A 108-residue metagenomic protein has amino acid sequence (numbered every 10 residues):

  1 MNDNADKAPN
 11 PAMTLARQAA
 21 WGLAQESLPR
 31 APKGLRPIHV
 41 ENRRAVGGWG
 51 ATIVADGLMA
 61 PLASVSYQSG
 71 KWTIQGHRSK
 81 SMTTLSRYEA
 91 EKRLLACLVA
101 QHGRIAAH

Functional and structural regions predicted by a protein language model:
N2-G57: Negatively charged, low-complexity tracts enriched in Asp/Glu with abundant Ser/Thr
P11, I38-V40, L62-A63, Y67 (+1 more regions): Alpha-helical interaction segments
A12, G50, K71, S81-M82: A detector of low-complexity, intrinsically disordered, Ser/Thr/Gly/Pro/Ala-rich segments
G47, A63-Y67, R87: A generic structural signal for ordered secondary structure
A60-R78: Short aromatic-glycine-(Arg/Gly/Cys) micro-motifs in beta-strand/loop hairpins
Q75-E89: A short, exposed loop/beta-hairpin motif centered on an aromatic-Gly-Thr core
L85-H102: A short, charged, amphipathic alpha-helix used as a generic interaction element across diverse proteins
G103-H108: Short, charged, intrinsically disordered terminal tails
